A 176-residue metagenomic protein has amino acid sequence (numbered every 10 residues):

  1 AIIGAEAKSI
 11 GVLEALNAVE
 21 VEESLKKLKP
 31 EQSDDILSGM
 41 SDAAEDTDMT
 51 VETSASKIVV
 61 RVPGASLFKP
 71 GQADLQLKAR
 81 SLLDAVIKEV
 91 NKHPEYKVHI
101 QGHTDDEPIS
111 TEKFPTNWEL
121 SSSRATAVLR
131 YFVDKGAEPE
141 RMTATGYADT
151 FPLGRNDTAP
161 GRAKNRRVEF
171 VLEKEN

Functional and structural regions predicted by a protein language model:
A1-G71: Juxtamembrane linker/hinge segments adjacent to a transmembrane helix in small membrane proteins
L67-R80, A85, E89-H93, H103-N176: Periplasmic OmpA-like peptidoglycan-binding domain that tethers envelope proteins to the cell wall
